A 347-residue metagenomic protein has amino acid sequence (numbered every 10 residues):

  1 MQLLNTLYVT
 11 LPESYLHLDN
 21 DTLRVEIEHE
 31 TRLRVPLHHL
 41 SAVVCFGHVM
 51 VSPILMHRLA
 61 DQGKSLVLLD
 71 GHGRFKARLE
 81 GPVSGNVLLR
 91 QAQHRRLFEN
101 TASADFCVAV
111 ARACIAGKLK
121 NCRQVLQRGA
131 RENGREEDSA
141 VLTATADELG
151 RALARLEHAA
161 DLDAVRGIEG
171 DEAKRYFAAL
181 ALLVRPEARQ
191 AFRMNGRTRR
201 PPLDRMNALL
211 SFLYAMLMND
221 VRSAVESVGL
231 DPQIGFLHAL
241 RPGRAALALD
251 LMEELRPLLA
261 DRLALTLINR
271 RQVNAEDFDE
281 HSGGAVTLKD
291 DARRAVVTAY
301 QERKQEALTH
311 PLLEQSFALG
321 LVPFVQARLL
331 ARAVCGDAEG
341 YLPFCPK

Functional and structural regions predicted by a protein language model:
M1-H17, E28, L88-K347: Active-site helix-to-loop segments that bind/position phosphate- or nucleotide-bearing substrates and donors across
H17-V49: N-terminal ordered "arm"
H38-L40, H48-M50, R58-A60, G81-P82 (+5 more regions): Surface-exposed beta-strand edges and their flanking turn/coil or helix-capping segments
H39, G47-N121: A surface-exposed, charged beta-strand/loop segment in the N-terminal or early-internal portion of soluble proteins
